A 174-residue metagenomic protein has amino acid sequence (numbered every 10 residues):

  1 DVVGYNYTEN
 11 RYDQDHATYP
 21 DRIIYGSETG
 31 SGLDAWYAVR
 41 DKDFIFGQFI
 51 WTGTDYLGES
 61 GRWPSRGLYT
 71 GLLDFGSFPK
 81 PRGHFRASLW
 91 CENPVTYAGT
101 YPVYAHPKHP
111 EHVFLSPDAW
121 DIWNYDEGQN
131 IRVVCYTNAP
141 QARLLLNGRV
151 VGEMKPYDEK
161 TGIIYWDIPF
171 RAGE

Functional and structural regions predicted by a protein language model:
D1: N-terminal/domain-start segments enriched in small and hydrophobic, helix-friendly residues, covering either
G4, N10-E174: Substrate-binding clefts and catalytic carboxylate motifs of secreted carbohydrate-active enzymes
